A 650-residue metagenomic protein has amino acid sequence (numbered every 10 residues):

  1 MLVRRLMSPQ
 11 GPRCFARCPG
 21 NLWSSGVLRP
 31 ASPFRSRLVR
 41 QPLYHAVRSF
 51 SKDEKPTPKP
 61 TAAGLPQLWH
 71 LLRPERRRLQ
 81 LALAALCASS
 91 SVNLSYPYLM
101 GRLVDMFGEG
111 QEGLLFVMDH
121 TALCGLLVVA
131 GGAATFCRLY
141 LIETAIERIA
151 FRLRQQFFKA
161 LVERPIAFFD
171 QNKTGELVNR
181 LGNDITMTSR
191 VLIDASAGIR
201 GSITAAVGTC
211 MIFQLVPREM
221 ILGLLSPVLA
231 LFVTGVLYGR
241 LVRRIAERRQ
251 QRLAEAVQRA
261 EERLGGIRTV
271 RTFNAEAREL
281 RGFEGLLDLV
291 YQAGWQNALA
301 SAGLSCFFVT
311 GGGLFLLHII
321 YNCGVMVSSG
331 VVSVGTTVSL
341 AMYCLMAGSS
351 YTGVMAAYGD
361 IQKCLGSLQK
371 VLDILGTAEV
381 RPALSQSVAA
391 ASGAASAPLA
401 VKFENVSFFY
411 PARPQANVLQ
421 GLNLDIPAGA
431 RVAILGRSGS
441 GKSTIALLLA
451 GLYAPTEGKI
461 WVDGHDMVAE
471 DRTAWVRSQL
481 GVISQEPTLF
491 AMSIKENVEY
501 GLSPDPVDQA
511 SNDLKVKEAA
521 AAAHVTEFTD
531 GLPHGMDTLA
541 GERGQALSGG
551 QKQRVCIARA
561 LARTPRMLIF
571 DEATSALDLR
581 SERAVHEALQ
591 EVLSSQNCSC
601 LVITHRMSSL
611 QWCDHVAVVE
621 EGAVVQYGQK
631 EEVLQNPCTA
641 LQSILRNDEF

Functional and structural regions predicted by a protein language model:
M1-Y96, M106-C124, R138-I142, I146 (+8 more regions): Membrane-integrated ABC transporters
L72, I142, I146, A160-V207 (+1 more regions): Juxtamembrane loop-to-helix connectors within ABC transporter transmembrane domains
L81-C87, A197-R248, Y321-V332: Transmembrane helices of ABC transporter permease
Y96, A134, I146, G182-S226 (+4 more regions): Hydrophobic alpha-helical transmembrane segments of ABC transporter permease domains
C124-T135, P227-A230, S301-L316, V334-A356 (+1 more regions): Hydrophobic alpha-helical segments in the permease module
N172-G175, I245-Q296: Loop segments that connect adjacent transmembrane helices in multi-pass transporters
R252, T272-A275, L299, A347-G376: Cytosolic ends of transmembrane helices, especially the final helix of ABC transmembrane type-1 domains
S392-F650: ABC-type nucleotide-binding domain
